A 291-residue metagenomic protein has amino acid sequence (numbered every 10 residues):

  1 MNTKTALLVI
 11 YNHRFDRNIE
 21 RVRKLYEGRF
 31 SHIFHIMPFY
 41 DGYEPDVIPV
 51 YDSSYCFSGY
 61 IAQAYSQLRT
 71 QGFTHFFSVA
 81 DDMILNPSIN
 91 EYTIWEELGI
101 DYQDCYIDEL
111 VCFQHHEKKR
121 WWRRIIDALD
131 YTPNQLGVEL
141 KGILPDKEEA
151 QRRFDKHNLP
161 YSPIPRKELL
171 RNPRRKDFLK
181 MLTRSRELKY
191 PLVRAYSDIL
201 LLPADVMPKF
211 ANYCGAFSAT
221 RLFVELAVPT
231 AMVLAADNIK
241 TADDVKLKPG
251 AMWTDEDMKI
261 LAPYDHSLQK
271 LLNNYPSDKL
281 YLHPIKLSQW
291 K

Functional and structural regions predicted by a protein language model:
M1-R21: N-proximal low-complexity "stem/linker" segments adjacent to membrane-targeting elements
T3-K4, S31, Q71-H75: Short coil/turn segments at beta-strand junctions that form active-site/ligand-binding loops
L8-Y11, F30-F39: Short, hydrophobic beta-strand segments that form beta-sheet elements in well-ordered domains
Y11-R17, Y51-F57, M83-I84, S218-F223: Acidic-and-aromatic substrate-binding clefts and catalytic sites of carbohydrate-active enzymes
R21-I33: Short, acidic, metal-binding catalytic loop of nucleotide-sugar glycosyltransferases
I36-Y102, D108-W122: Active-site-proximal specificity loops/subdomain of glycosyltransferases
I84-A216, R221: Conserved catalytic core of nucleotide-sugar-dependent glycosyltransferases
S162-P163, E168-K291: C-terminal catalytic/acceptor-binding lobe
